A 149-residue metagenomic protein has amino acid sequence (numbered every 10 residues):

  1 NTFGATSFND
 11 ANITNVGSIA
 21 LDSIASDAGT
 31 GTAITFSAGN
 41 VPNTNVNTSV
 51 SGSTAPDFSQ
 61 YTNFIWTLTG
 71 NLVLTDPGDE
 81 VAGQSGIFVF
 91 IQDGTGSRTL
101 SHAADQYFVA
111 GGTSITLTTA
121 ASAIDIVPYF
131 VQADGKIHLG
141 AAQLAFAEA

Functional and structural regions predicted by a protein language model:
N1-Y61: Intrinsic low-complexity, repeat-rich intrinsically disordered segments enriched in small/flexible residues
F64: Active-site rim loops that border cofactor/substrate pockets in soluble metabolic enzymes
T67-A149: Acidic, glycine/polar-enriched metal-coordinating patches/loops that mediate binding to polyanionic ligands
